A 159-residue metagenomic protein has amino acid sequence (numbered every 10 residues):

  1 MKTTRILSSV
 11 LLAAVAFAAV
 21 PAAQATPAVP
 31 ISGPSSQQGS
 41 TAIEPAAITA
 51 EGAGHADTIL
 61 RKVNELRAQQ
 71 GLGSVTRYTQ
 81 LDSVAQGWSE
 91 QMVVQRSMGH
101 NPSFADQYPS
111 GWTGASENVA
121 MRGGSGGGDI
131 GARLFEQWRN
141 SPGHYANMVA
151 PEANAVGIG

Functional and structural regions predicted by a protein language model:
M1-P27: Secretory targeting and sorting signals
F17, V94, R139-N140: Residues at helix-coil transition
A25-T58, E65-L66: Composition-driven, intrinsically disordered low-complexity tracts enriched in small residues
G39-A42, A105-P109: Primarily N-terminal secretory
E44-G54, A68-R77, S116-S125, D129-F135: Second-shell loop/turn segments in exported
A50-Y108, P151-V156: Short, well-ordered surface patches within globular domains
D106-G159: A well-ordered secondary-structure block
